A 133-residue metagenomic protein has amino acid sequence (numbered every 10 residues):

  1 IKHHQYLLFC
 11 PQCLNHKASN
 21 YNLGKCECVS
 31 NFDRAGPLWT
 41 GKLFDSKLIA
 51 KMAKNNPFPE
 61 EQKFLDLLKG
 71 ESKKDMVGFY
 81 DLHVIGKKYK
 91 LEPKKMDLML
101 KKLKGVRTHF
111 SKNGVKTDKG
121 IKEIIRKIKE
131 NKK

Functional and structural regions predicted by a protein language model:
I1-K133: SAM-dependent transferase fold signal centered on methyltransferase-like domains, encompassing both Class I
